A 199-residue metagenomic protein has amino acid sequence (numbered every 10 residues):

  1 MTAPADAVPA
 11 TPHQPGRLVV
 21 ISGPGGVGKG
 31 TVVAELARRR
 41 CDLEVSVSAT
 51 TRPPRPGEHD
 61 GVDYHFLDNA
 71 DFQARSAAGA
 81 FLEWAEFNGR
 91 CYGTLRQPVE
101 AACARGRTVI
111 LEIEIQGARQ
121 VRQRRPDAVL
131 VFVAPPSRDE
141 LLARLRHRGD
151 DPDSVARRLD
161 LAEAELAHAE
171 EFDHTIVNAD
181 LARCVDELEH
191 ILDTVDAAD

Functional and structural regions predicted by a protein language model:
T2-V8, P12, D127, A143-D150 (+1 more regions): NTP-dependent small-molecule kinase module
Q14-V19: Pre-Walker A (Motif I) flank of P-loop NTPase domains
S22-P24: P-loop (Walker A) phosphate-binding loop of NTP-binding proteins
K29: Conserved lysine of the Walker
V32-V33: Post-Walker A alpha-helix
A37-S46: Post-Walker A helix-loop "phosphate-sensing" segment adjacent to the P-loop in P-loop NTPases
S48-V109, Q116-R119: ATP-dependent small-molecule kinase phosphotransfer cores that center on conserved nucleotide phosphate-binding segments
V109-E114, Q123-H147: Conserved phosphate-donor/acceptor-positioning beta-strand/loop module used by diverse small-molecule
